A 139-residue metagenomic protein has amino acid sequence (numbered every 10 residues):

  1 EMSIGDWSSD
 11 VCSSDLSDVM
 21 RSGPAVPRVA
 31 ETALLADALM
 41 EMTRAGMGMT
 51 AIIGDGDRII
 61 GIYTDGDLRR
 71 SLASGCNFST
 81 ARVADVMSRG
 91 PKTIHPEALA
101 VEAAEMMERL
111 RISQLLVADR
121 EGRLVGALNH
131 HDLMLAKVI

Functional and structural regions predicted by a protein language model:
E1-C12: Single conserved hydrophobic/aromatic residue that forms the stacking wall/gate of nucleotide- or nucleobase-binding
S14-V26, T80-P91: Bateman (tandem CBS) regulatory domains
V26, I59-I60, R69, A118 (+1 more regions): Short hydrophobic beta-strand segments in globular cytosolic domains
R28-G46, I53, L72, T93-I112 (+2 more regions): The conserved cystathionine-beta-synthase
G46-G48, G61: Glycine- and Gly-Pro-enriched alpha-helical subdomains that act as flexible, kink-prone "lid/hinge" or packing modules
I60-T64, S113, V125-N129, L133: Short hydrophobic beta-strand motif reused across regulatory alpha/beta modules
